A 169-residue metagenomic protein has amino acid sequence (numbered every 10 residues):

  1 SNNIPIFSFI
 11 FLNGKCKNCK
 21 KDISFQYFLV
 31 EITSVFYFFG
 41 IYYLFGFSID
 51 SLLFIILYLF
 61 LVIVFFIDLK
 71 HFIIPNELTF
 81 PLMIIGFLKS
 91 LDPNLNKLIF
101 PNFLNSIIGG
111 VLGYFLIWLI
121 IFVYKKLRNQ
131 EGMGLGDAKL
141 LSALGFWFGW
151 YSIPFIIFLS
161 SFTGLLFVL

Functional and structural regions predicted by a protein language model:
S1-Y27: Membrane-proximal soluble regions of multi-pass membrane proteins
N3-F11, I157-F167: Hydrophobic, aromatic-rich membrane-embedded alpha-helical segments
I23-E31, N76-L78: Select subsegments of transmembrane alpha-helices in polytopic membrane proteins, especially boundary-proximal
I32-Y43, G86-L91: Membrane-embedded alpha-helical segments in integral membrane proteins
Y42-L53: Transmembrane helix-loop-helix
S51, I56-L59, I63-T163: Functional transmembrane core segments of multi-pass inner-membrane proteins
